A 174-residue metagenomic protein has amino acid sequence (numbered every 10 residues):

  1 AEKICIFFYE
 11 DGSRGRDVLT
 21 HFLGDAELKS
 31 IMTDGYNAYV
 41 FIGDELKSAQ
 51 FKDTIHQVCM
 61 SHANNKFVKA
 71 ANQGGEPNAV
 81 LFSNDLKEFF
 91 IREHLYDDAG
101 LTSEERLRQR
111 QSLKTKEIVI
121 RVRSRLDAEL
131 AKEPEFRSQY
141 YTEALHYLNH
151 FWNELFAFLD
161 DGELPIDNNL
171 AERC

Functional and structural regions predicted by a protein language model:
A1-C174: Catalytic center-proximal scaffold of phosphoryl-transfer enzymes
